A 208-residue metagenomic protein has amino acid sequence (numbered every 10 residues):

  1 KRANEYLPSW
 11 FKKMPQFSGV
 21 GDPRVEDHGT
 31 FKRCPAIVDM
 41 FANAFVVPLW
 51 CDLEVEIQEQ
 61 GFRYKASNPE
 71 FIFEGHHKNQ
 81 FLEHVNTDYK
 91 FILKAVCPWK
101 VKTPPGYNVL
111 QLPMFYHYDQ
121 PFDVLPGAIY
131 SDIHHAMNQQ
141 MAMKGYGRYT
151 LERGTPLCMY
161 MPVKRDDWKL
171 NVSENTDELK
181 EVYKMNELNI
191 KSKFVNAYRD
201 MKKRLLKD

Functional and structural regions predicted by a protein language model:
K1-H135, Q140-D208: Non-catalytic terminal segments and appended small domains
